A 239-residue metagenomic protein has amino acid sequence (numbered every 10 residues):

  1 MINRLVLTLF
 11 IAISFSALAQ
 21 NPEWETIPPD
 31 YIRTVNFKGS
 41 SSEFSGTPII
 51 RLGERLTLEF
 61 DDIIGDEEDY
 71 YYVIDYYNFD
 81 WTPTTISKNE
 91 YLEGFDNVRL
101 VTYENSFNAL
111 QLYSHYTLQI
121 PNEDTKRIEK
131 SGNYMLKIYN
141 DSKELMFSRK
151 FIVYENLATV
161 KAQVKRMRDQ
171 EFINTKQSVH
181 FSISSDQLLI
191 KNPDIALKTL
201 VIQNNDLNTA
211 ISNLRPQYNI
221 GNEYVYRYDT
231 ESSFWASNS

Functional and structural regions predicted by a protein language model:
M1-E23: Bacterial Sec-dependent N-terminal signal peptides
W24-T26, V153-K176: Low-complexity, Pro/Ser/Thr- and charge-rich linker/hinge segments at domain boundaries
D30-N78, E171-S185: Contiguous beta-strand segments within globular domains
D66-G94, Q187-L214: Extended low-complexity, serine/threonine- and proline-enriched intrinsically disordered segments
F79-W81, D124, Y139-M146, D206-L207: Short acidic/polar inter-strand loop motif in beta-rich domains
R99-L100, F107-P121, N219-S239: Aromatic sugar-binding surface patches on proteins that engage polysaccharides or sugar-phosphate polymers
L110-Y139: Ligand-binding face of N-terminal immunoglobulin V-set domains in extracellular IgSF glycoproteins
E129-S142, K198-Q203, S239: Internal, hydrophobic beta-strand segments that form the core of beta-sheet-rich folds
